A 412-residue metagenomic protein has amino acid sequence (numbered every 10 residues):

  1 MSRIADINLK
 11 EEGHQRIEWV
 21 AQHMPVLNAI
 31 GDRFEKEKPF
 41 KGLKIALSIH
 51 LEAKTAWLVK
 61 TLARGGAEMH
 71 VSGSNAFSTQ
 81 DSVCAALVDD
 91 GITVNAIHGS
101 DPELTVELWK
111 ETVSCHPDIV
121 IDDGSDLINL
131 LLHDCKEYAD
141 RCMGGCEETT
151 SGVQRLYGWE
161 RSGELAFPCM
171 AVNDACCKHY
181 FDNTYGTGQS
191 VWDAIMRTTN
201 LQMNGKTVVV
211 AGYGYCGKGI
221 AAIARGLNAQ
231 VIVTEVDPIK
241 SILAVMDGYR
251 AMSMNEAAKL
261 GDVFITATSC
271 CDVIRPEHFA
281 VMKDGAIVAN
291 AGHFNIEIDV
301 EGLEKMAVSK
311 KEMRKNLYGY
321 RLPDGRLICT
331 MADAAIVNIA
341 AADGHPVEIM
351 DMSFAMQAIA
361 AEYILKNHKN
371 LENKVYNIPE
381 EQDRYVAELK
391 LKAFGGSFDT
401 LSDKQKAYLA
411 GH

Functional and structural regions predicted by a protein language model:
S2-F40, S74-T79, C84-K206: Glycine/serine-rich phosphate-binding loop and adjoining beta1-alpha1 elements at the start of nucleotide-handling
E11-M24, F40-K44, E52, F167-G205 (+2 more regions): Adenosine-phosphate binding glycine-rich loop
A29-D32, A63, H116, I128-N129 (+3 more regions): Rossmann-fold NAD(P) dinucleotide-binding segment
L47-T55, N75-T79, S125-L127, Y215: Gly/Ser/Thr-rich loops at beta-strand to alpha-helix junctions that form or flank small-molecule/cofactor-binding
I49-A67, D182, G186-G261, I265-T268: Glycine-rich phosphate/diphosphate-binding loop of Rossmann-like nucleotide-binding domains
H50, S125, T268-C270, G292-H293: Short glycine-/small-residue-rich Rossmann-like dinucleotide-binding loops
G73, V120-D123, C135-S151, F279-R321 (+2 more regions): ADP-ribose/adenylate-binding Rossmann-like module
